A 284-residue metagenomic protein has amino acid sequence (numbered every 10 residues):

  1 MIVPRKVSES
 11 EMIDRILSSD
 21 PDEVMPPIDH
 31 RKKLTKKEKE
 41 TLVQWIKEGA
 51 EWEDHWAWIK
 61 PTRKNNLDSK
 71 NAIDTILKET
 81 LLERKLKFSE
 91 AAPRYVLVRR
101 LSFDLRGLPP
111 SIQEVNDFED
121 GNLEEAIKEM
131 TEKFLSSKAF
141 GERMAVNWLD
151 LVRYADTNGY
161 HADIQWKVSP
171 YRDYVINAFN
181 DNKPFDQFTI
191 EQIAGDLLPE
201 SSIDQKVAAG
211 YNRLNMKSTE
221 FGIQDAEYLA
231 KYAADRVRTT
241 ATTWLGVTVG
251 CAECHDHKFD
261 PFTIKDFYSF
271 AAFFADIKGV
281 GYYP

Functional and structural regions predicted by a protein language model:
M1-G195, H257, I277-P284: Aromatic- and Gly/Pro-enriched helix-to-coil junctions and flexible linker segments
S19, D29-K36, L197-P284: Sequence context surrounding c-type heme c attachment/ligation sites in exported
